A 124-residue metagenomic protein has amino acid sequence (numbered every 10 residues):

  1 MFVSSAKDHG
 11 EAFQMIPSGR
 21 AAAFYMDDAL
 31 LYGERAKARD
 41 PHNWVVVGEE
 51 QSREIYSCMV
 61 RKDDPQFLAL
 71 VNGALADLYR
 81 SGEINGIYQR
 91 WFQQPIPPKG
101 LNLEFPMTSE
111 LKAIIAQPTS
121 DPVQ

Functional and structural regions predicted by a protein language model:
M1-D8, G48: Short beta-strand-to-loop elements that line the ligand-binding cleft of bilobed periplasmic-binding protein-like
S5-H9, F24, V60-L68, D77-S81: Solvent-exposed, acidic/flexible segments
G10-A29, K37: Short helices/loops that flank or line small-molecule/ion binding pockets
S18, M26, R53-I55, G82: Extracytoplasmic
A22-D27, W44-V45, Y79: Paired acidic/hydrophobic, glycine-rich loop segments that form the ligand-binding mouth/hinge of periplasmic-binding
A36-N72, Q94-Q117: Periplasmic-binding protein-like
L75-W91: Periplasmic-binding protein-like
D121-Q124: Short, solvent-exposed mixed-charge patches
